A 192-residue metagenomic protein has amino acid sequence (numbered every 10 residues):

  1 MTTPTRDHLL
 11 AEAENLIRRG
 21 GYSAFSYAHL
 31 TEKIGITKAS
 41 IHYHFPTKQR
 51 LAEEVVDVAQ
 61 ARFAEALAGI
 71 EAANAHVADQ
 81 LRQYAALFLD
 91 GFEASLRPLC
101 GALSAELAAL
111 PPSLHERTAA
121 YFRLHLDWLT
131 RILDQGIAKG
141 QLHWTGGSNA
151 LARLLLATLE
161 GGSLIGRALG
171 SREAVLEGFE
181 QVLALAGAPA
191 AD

Functional and structural regions predicted by a protein language model:
M1-P4, N74, D192: N-terminal intrinsically disordered/low-complexity leader segments
H8, E12-R50, E54: Helix-turn-helix
E54, A68-R97, S148-L155: Hydrophobic alpha-helical connector segments
D57-A64: Short, basic, alpha-helical segments at the C-terminal edge of helix-turn-helix-like DNA-binding modules
D79, E116-A120, A138-L154, R172-E173: All-alpha amphipathic helical-bundle segments outside canonical DNA-binding/catalytic cores that form hydrophobic
Q83-D90, R123-Q135, K139, T158 (+1 more regions): C-terminal peripheral helix-coil segments that are non-catalytic and often amphipathic
E93-S113: Amphipathic alpha-helical segments used for helix-helix packing
P98, S113-L124, W128-R131: Short, solvent-exposed amphipathic helices
